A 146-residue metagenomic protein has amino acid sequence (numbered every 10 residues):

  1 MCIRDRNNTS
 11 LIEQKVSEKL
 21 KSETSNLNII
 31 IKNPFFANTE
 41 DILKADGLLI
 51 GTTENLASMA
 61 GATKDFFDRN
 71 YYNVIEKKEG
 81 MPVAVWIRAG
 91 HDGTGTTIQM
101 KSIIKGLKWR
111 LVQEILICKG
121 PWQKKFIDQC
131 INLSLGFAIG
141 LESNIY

Functional and structural regions predicted by a protein language model:
M1-I3: Short, small-residue-biased leader/transition segments that mark boundaries at the very start of proteins
R6-N7, L56, I87-D92, I117-Q123: Short histidine/acidic/glycine/proline-rich micro-motifs that form metal- and phosphate-coordinating active-site loops
Q14-N26, K105-R110: Short helix-loop-beta junction
K15, D65, Q99, Q129-G136: Alpha-helical elements of Rossmann-like donor-binding domains used by nucleotide-donor carbohydrate transfer enzymes
E23, N38, R110-Y146: Glycine-rich phosphate/pyrophosphate-binding loop and the adjoining helix
S25-F36: A short beta-strand-loop structural module common to alpha/beta enzyme folds
P34-L111: Helix-loop-strand module that forms the ligand-binding subsite of alpha/beta enzymes
